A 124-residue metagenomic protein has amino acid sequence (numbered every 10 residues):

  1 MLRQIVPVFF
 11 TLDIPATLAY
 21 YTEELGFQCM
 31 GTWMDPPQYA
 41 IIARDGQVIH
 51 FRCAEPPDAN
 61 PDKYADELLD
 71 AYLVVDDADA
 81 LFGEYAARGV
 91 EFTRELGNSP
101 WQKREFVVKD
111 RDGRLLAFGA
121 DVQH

Functional and structural regions predicted by a protein language model:
M1-V8, Q28-D76, F82-K109, A120-H124: Vicinal oxygen chelate
F10-Y21, C53-P56: Short N-terminal helix-initiation segments at or just after the protein's N-terminus
D13-I14, D76-A78: Helix N-cap motif at beta-to-alpha junctions
T17-T22, Y85, D110-G113: Conserved active-site tyrosine of GNAT-family acetyltransferases
